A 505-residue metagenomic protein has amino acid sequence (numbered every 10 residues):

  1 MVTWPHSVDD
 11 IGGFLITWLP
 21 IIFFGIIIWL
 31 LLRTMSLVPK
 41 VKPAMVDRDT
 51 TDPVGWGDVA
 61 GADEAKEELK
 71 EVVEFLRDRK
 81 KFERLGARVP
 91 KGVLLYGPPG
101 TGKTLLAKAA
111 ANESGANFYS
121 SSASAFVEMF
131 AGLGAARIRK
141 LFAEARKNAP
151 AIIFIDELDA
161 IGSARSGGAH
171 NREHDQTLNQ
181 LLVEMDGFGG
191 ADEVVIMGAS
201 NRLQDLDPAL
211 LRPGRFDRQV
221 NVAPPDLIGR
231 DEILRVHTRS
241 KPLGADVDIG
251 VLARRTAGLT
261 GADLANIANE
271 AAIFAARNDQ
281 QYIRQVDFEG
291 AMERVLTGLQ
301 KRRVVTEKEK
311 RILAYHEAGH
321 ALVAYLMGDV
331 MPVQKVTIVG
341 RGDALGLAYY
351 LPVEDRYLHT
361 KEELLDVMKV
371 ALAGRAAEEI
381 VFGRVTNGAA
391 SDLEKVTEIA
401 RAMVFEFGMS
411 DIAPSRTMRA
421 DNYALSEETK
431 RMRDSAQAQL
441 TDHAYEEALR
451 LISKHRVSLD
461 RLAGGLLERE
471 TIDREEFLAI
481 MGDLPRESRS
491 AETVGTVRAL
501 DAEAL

Functional and structural regions predicted by a protein language model:
M1-A44, Q204, R239, I249 (+1 more regions): N-terminal accessory segments that target, anchor, or regulate ATP-driven/P-loop NTPase machines and associated
D9, L37, P43-A253, L259 (+1 more regions): Walker A/P-loop NTP-binding motif of AAA+ ATPase domains
V41-D47, N112-N117, D246, Q285-G298 (+2 more regions): Flexible hinge/switch segments at interdomain interfaces of large molecular machines
L85-P98, R255, E309-K310, D392 (+1 more regions): Glycine/charge-rich, flexible interdomain linkers and switch-proximal surface loops that mediate coupling
I152, G189-V195, P208-A209, V222-E289 (+6 more regions): Conserved C-terminal "switch" segment of AAA+ ATPases
A164-G168, Q300-R302, A348-L351: Short acidic, glycine/proline-rich loop/turn micro-motifs
R303-I312: Short pre-active-site segment immediately N-terminal to the catalytic Zn-binding motif
I312-A314, A321-L505: Soluble catalytic regions of large protease machineries
